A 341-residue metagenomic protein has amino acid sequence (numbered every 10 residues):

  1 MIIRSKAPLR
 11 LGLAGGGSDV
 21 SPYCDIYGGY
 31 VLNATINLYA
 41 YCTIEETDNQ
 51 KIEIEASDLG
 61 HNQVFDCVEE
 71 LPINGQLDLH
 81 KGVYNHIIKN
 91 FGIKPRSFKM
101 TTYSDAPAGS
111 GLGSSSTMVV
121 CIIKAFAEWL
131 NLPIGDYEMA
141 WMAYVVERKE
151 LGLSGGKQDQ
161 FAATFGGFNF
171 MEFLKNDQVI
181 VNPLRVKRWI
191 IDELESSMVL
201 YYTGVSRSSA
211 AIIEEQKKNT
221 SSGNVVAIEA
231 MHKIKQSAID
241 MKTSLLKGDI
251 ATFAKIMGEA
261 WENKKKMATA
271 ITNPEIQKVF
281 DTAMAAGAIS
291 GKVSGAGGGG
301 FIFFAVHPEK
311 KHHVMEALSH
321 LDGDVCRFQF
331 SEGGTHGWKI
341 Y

Functional and structural regions predicted by a protein language model:
M1-G12, D19-D25, V31-N33, N37-G92 (+3 more regions): C-terminal nucleotide
D58, V83-F91, T102-A106, I122 (+2 more regions): Generic hydrophobic/packing signal
D66-C67, S110-S114: Short, conserved acidic/polar surface loops in the N-terminal third of protein domains
S97-T102, I134-V145, K255-I256: Beta-strand segments within the central parallel beta-sheet cores of soluble alpha/beta enzyme folds
A106-S110, I289: Short pre-catalytic strand/loop immediately N-terminal to key active-site residues, enriched for Gly-Thr
L112-L132, D136, T164: DPxDG-like acidic metal-binding loop motif
G299: Glycine-rich active-site/cofactor-binding loop and its immediate structural neighborhood
